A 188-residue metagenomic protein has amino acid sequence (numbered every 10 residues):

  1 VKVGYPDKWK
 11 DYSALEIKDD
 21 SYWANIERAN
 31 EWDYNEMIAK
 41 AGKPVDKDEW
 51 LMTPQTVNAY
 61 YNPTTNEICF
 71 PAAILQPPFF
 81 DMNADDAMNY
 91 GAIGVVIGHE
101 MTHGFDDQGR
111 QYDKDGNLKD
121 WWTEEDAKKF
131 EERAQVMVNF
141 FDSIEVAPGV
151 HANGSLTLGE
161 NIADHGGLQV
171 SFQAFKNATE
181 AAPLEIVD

Functional and structural regions predicted by a protein language model:
V1-D188: Intrinsically disordered, low-complexity linker/terminal regions across diverse proteins
